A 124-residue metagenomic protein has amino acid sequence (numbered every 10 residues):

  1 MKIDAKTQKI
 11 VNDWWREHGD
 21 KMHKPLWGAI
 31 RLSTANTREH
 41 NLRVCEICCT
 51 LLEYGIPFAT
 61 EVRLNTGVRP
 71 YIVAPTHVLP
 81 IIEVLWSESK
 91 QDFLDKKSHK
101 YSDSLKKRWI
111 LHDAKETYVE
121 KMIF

Functional and structural regions predicted by a protein language model:
M1-R16: Charged, low-complexity intrinsically disordered tails and linkers
I3, H18-R63: Acidic-basic catalytic patches of nuclease active cores, encompassing PD-(D/E)XK and other metal-cofactor nuclease
I10-V11, H23, L105: Acidic, low-complexity intrinsically disordered regions
W14-W15, W27, W86, W109: A residue-identity detector for tryptophan
R43, T66-V68, K90-L94: Amphipathic coiled-coil/heptad-repeat helices and related helical stalk/stem segments that mediate oligomerization
C49, L79-F124: Catalytic cores of nucleic-acid endonucleases
T66-I82: Active-site beta-strand-loop-beta-strand hairpin of nuclease catalytic cores that positions key catalytic residues
